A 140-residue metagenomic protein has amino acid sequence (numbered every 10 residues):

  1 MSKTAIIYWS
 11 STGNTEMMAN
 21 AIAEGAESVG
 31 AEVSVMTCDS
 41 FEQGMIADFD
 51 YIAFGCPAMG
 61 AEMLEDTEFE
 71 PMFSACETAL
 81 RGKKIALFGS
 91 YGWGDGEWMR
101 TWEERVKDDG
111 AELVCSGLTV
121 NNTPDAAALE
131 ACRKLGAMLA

Functional and structural regions predicted by a protein language model:
S2-K3, N14-M17, A21-C38, G44-A140: FMN-binding flavodoxin-like domain, especially the glycine-rich phosphate-binding loop
Y8-T12: Aromatic-flanked redox-active Cys/Sec active sites in thiol-based oxidoreductases, especially the WC-centered
